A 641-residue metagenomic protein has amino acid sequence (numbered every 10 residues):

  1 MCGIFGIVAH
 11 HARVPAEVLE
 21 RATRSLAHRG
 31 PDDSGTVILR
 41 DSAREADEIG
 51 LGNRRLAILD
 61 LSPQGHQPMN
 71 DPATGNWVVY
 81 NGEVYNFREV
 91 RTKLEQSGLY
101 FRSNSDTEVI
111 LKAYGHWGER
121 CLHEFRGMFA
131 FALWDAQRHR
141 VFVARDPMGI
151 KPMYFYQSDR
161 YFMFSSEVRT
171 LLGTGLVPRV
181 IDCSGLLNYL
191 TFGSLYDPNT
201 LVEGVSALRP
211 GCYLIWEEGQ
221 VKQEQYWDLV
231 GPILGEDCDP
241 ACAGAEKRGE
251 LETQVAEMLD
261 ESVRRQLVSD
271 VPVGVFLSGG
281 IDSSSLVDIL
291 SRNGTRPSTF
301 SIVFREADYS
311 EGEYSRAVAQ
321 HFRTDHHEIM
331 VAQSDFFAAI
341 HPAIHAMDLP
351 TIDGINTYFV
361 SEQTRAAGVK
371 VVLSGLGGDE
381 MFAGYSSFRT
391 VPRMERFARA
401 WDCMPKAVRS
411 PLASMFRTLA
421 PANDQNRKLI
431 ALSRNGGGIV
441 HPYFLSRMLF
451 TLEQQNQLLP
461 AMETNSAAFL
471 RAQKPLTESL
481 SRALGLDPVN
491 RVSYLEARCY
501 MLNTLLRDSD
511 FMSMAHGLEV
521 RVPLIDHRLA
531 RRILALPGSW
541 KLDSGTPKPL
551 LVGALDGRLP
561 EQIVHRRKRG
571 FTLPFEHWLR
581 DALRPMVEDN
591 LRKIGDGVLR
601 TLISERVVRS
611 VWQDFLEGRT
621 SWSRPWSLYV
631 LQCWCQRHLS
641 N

Functional and structural regions predicted by a protein language model:
M1-D348, T357, S361, D556-G557 (+6 more regions): Cysteine-centered catalytic environments shared across enzyme families
M1-I7, A46, G173, D182 (+7 more regions): Adenosyl-5′-phosphate
A22, Y189, L412, A530-I533 (+1 more regions): A structural signal for short hydrophobic/aromatic patches embedded in well-ordered alpha helices
L133, V143, M163, V372-S374 (+2 more regions): A structural signal for short, well-ordered beta-strand segments and their strand-loop junctions that often border
P147, F359-A420, L505-L529: Active-site adenylate/phosphate-handling loop in enzymes that bind or generate adenylated species
L277, G375, M501: Conserved S/T- and glycine-rich ATP-binding loop of Class I adenylate-forming
H341-H345, S387-T390, W578-R580: Short low-complexity, flexible loop/linker segments enriched in glycine and/or proline with clustered acidic
